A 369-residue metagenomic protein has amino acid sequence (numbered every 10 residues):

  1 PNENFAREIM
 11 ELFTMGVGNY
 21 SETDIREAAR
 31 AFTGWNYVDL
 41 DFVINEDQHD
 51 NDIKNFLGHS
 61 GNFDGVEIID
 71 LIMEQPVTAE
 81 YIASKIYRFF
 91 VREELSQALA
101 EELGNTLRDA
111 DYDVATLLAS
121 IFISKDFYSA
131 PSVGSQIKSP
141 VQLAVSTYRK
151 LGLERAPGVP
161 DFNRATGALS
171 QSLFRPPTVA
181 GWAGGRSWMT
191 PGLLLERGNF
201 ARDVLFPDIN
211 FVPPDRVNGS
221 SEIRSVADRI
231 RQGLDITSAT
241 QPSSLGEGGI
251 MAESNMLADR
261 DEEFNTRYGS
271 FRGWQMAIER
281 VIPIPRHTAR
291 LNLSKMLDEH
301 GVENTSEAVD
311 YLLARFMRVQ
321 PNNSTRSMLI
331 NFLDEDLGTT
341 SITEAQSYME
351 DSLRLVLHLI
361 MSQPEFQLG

Functional and structural regions predicted by a protein language model:
P1-F5, S21, D113, Q136-L143: Short acidic-hydrophobic sequence patches enriched in Asp/Glu that either
P1-S96: Non-catalytic, conformational "gating/processing" segments within enzyme and secreted inhibitor domains
T23-R30, A115-I121, V356: Short, well-structured alpha-helical segments that form the helix of a local strand-helix-strand
Q75, A79, A83-A110, A119-G369: Flexible, low-complexity segments enriched for small/polar residues
